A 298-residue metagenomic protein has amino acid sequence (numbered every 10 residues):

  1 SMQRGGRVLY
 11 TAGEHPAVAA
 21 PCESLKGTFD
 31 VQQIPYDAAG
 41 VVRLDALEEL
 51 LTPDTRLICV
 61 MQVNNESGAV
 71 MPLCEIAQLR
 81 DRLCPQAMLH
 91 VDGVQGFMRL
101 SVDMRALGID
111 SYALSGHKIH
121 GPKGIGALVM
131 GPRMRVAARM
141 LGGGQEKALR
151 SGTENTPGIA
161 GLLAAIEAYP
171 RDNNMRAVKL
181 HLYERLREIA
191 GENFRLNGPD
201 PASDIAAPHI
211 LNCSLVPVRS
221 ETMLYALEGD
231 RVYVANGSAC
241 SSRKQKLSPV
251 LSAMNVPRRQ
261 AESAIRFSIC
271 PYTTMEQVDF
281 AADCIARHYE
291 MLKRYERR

Functional and structural regions predicted by a protein language model:
S1-R298: Pyridoxal 5′-phosphate
